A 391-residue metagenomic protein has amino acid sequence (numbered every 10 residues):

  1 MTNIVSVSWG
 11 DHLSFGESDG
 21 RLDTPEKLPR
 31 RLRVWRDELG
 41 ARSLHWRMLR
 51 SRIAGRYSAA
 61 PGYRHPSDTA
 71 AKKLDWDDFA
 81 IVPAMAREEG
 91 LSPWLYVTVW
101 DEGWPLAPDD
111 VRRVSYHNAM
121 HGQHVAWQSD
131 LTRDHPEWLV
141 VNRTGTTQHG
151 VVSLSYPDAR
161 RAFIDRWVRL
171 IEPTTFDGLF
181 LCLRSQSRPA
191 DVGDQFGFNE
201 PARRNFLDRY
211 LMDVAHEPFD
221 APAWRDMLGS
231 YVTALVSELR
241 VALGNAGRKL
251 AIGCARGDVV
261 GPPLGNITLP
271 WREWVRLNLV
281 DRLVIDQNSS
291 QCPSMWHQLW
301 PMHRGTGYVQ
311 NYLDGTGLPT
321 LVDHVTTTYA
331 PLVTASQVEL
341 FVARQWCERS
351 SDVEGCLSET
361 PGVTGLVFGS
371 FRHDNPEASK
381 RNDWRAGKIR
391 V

Functional and structural regions predicted by a protein language model:
T2-D23, W94-R169, P173: Active-site-adjacent "subsite" loops/lids of carbohydrate-active enzymes
S6-S8, S92-W104, W167, L179-S187 (+2 more regions): Aromatic-lined carbohydrate-recognition surfaces of secreted/lumenal glycan-active proteins
G10-P25, A59-W76, G145-I164, P218-Y231 (+3 more regions): The substrate-binding groove and active-site-proximal loops of carbohydrate-active enzymes, especially glycoside
E26-S58, L170-L179, L279-I285, T360-V367: Catalytic domains of carbohydrate-active enzymes, especially glycoside hydrolases
E38-L74, G197, S289-Y308: Aromatic-lined carbohydrate-binding/catalytic grooves of carbohydrate-active enzymes
A41-R47, W271-Q298, G305-T306, Q310 (+1 more regions): Substrate-binding cleft of secreted/luminal carbohydrate-active enzymes
G55-T69, D101-G145, L183-E217: Aromatic- and acidic-residue-enriched segments that line the glycan-binding/catalytic groove of carbohydrate-active
D101-R112, F180, S187-A190, K249-L299 (+1 more regions): Substrate-binding cleft/loops of secretory-pathway carbohydrate-active enzymes
